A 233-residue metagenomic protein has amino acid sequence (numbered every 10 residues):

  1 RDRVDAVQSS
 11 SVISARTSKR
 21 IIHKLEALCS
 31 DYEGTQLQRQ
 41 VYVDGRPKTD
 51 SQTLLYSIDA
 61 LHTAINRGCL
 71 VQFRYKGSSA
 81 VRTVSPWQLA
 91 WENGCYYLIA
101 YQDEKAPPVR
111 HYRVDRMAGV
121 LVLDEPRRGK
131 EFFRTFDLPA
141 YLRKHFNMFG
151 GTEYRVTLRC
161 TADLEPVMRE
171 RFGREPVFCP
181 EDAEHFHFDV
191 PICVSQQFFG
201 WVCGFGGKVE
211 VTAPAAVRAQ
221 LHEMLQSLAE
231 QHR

Functional and structural regions predicted by a protein language model:
R1-Q72: Bulky hydrophobic/aromatic content
H62-E104, R110: Loop-centered beta-sheet repeat module
V81-T83, V109-V114, R155-T157, H187-D189: Well-ordered beta-strand positions in beta-sheet-rich domains
W91-Y96, D103-A106, L123-R127, A162-P166 (+1 more regions): Short, charged/polar surface micro-motifs in flexible loops or helix N-caps
K105-P139: Flexible linker/loop signature enriched in Pro/Ser/Thr and Pro/Gly
L138-R233: Polybasic (Lys/Arg-rich)
